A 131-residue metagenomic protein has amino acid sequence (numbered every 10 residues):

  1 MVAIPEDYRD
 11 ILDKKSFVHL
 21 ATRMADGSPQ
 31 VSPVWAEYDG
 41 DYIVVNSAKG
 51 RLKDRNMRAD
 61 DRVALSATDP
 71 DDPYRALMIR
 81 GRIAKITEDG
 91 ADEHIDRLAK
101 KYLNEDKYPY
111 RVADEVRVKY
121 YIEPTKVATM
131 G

Functional and structural regions predicted by a protein language model:
M1-F17: Extreme N-terminal tail/first-helix region
V2-A3, R75-G131: Charged, gly/pro-rich active-site loop segments
I4-Y8, K53, H94: Hydrophobic alpha-helical segments typical of transmembrane helices and their membrane-interface/capping positions
I11-L12, N56-M57, L98, I122: A generic structural signal for nonpolar/aromatic side chains embedded in well-ordered alpha-helices
K15-K49, M57, V63-A67, M78: Short beta-strand segments
D26-S28, D69-P73, V112-D114: A short beta-turn/loop motif at secondary-structure boundaries
R51-K53, D72: Short, surface-exposed beta-strand-loop junctions and turns on beta-sheet-rich folds
D54-D60, A76, N104: A short, polar/proline- and glycine-enriched secondary-structure boundary/capping micro-motif
